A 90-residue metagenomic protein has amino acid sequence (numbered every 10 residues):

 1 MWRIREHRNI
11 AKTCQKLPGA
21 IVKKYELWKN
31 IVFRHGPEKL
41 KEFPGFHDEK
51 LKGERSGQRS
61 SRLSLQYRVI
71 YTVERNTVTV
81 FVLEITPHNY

Functional and structural regions predicted by a protein language model:
M1-L65, V73-Y90: Basic, Lys/Arg-enriched alpha-helical interface segments
V69: Hydrophobic/aromatic beta-strand elements that line small-molecule binding cavities or substrate pockets in beta-rich
